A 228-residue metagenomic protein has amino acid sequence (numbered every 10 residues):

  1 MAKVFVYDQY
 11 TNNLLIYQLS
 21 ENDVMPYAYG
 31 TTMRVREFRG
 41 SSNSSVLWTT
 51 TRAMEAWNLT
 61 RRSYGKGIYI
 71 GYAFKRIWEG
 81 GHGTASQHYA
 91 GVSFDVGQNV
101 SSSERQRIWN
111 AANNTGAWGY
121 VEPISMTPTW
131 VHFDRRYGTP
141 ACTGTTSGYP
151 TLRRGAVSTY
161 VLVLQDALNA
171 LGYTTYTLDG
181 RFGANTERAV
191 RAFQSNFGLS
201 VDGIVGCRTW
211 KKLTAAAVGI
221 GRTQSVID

Functional and structural regions predicted by a protein language model:
M1-S45, T139-Y160, D166, A170-L171 (+1 more regions): Intrinsically disordered, low-complexity, Pro/Ser/Thr/Asn/Gly/Ala-rich spacer/linker segments adjacent to signal
F5-Q9, T84-V92, Q98-G172, G180 (+4 more regions): Catalytic cores and adjacent binding grooves of peptidoglycan-active enzymes
F5-T127, V131-R135: Cell-envelope/glycan interface and biosynthesis
K66-I68, Y173-T177: Surface-exposed helix-capping loop/turn segments at secondary-structure junctions
T174-T175, F197-S200, I220-G221: Short loop/beta submotifs within extracellular cysteine-rich repeat domains
Q194: DNA-recognition alpha helix
